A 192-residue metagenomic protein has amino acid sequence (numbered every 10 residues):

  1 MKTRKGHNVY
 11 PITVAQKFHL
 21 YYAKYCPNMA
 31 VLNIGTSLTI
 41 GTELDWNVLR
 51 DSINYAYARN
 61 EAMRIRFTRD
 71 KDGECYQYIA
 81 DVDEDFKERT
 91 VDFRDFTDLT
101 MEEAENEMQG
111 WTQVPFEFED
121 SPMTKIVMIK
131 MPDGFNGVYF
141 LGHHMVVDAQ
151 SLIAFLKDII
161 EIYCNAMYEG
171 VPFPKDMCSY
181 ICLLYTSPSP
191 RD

Functional and structural regions predicted by a protein language model:
T3-A80, D98-L184: Acyl-group handoff/entry surfaces in thioester-processing enzymes
V82-R89: Short, charged/polar, Gly/Pro-enriched secondary-structure boundary elements
Y185-D192: Conserved small/polar residues in nucleotide/adenosyl-binding loops
